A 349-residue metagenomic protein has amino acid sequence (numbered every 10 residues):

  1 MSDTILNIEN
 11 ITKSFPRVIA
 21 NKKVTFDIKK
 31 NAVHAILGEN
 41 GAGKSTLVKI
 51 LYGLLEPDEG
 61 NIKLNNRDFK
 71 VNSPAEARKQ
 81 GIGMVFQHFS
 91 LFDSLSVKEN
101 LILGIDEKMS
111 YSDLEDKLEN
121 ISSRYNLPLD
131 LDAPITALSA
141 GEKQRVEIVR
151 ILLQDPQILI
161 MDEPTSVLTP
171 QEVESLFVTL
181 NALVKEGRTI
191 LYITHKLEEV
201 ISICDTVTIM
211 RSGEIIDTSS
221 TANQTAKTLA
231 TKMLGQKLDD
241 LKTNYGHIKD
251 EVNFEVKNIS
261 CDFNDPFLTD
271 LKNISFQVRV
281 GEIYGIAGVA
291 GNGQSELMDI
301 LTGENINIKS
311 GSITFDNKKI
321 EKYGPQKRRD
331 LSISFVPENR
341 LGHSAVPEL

Functional and structural regions predicted by a protein language model:
S2-L349: Glycine-rich phosphate-binding loops of nucleotide-dependent enzymes
